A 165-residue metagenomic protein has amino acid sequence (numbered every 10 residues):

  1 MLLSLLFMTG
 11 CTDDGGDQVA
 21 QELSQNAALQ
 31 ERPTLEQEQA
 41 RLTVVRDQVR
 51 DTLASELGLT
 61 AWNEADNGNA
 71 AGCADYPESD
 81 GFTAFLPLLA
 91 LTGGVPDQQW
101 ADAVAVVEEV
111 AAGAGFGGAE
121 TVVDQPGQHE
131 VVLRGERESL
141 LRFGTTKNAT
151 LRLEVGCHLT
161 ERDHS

Functional and structural regions predicted by a protein language model:
M1-L3: Sec-dependent N-terminal signal peptides
L6-G10: C-terminal motif of bacterial Sec signal peptides marking the signal peptidase cleavage site
T12-L57, G94-A101, A112, G118-S165: An acidic-aromatic pocket/loop used at catalytic or ligand-binding sites
Q37, R41-P87: Compositionally biased P/S/T/G-rich terminal and signal peptide-adjacent segments that lie outside catalytic cores
Y76-G118: Mature extracytoplasmic domains of secretory-pathway proteins
